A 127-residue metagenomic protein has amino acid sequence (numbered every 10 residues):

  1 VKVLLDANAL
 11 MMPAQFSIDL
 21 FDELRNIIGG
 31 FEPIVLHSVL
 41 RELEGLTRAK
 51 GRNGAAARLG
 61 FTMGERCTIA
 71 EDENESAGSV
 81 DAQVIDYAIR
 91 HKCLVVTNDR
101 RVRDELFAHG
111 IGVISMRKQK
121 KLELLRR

Functional and structural regions predicted by a protein language model:
V1-F16: Metal-dependent nucleic-acid phosphoesterase active-site entry motif
M11, I28, G110-V113: Short, well-ordered alpha-helical segments in soluble proteins
A14-L36: A short alpha/beta connector and helix-capping loop motif
I34, V39-R127: Nuclease catalytic cores that cleave nucleic-acid phosphodiester bonds, predominantly acidic two-metal-ion
